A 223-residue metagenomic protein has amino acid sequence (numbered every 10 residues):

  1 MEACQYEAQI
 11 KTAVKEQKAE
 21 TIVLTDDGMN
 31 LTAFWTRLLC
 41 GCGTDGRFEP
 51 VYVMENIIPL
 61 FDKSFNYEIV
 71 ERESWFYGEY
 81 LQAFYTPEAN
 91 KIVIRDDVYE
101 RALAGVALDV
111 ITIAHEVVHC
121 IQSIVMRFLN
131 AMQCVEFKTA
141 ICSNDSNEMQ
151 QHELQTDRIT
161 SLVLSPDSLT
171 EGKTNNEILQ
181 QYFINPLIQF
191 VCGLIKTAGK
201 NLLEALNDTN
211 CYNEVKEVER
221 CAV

Functional and structural regions predicted by a protein language model:
M1-G78, C142, S146: Hydrophobic or amphipathic, alpha-helical segments that drive membrane association/targeting
C40, F48, P87, R101 (+3 more regions): Juxtamembrane/interface and other helix-to-disorder boundary residues and their adjoining low-complexity tails
V70-A107, V117-I124: Active-site scaffold of zinc-dependent metalloenzymes
A107, I111, S123-D157: Post-HEXXH active-site segment of zinc metalloproteases
V118, R158-L162: A broadly conserved amphipathic alpha-helix scaffold signal in soluble, globular proteins
E148-E153, S161-V223: Long, well-structured alpha-helical subdomains associated with metal-dependent extracellular/ecto-lumenal hydrolases
